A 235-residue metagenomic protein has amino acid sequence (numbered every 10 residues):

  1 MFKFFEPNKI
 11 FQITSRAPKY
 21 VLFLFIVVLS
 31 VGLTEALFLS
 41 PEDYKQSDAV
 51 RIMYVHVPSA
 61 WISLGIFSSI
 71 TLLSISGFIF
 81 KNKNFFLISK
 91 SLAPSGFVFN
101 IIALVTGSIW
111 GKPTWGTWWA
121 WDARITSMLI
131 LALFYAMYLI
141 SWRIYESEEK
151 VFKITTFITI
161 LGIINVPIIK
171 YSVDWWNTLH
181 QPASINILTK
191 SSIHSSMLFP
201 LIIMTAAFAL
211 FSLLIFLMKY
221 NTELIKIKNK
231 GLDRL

Functional and structural regions predicted by a protein language model:
M1-L235: Polytopic transmembrane helical bundles with strong interfacial aromatic enrichment
